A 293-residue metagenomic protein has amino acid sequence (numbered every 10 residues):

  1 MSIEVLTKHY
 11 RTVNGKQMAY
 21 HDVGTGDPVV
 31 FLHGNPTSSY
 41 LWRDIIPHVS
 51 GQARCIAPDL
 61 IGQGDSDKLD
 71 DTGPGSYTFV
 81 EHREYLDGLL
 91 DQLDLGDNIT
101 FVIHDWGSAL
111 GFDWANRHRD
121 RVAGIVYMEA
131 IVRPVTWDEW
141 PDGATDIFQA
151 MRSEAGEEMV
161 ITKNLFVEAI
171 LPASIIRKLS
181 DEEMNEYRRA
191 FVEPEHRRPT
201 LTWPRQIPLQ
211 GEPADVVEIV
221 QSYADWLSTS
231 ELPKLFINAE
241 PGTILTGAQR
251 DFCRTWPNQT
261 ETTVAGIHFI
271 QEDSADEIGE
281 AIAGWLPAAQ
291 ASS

Functional and structural regions predicted by a protein language model:
S2-Y10, G15-M18, T25-P28, I56 (+4 more regions): Flexible "cap/lid" subdomain of the alpha/beta-hydrolase fold that forms the substrate-access gate
H21-K68: Conserved HGGG/HGGXW glycine-rich cap/lid loop of the alpha/beta-hydrolase fold
G34, D273-S274: Active-site helix-initiating loop/hinge in glycosyltransferases
I278: Histidine-centered active-site loop/cap adjacent to the catalytic His in serine esterases/O-acetyl transfer systems
